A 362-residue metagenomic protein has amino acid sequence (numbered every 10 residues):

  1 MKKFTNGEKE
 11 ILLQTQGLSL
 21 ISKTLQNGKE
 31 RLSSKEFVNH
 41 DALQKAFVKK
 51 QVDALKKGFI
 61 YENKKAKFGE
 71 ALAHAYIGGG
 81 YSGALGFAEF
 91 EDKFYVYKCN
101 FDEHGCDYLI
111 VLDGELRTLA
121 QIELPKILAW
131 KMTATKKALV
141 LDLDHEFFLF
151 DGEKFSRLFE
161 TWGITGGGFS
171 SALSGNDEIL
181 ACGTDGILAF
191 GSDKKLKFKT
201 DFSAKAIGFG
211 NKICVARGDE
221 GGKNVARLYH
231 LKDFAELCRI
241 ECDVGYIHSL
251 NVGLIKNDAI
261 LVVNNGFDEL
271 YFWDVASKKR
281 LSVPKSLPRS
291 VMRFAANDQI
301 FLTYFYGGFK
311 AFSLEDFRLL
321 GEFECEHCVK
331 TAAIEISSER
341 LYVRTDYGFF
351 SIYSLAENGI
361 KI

Functional and structural regions predicted by a protein language model:
E8-S33: Short aromatic-glycine-(Arg/Gly/Cys) micro-motifs in beta-strand/loop hairpins
E70-Y81, R117-E123, K154-I164, D193-T200 (+4 more regions): A short beta-strand motif characteristic of beta-propeller blades
A75-D107, P125-L128: Beta-strand-rich domains and repeat architectures in extracellular enzymes and scaffolds, especially beta-propellers
Y81-A88, E123-K136, W162-N176, K199-N211 (+3 more regions): Repeated scaffold domains used in trafficking and secretory/extracellular systems, primarily beta-propellers
K93-D102, K136-D142, D177-C182, K212-G218 (+3 more regions): Short beta-strand elements that form the blades of beta-propeller/WD-repeat-like and other beta-sheet-rich scaffold
D102-I110, H145-L149, D185-F190, G221-L228 (+3 more regions): Structural motif
P284-F312: Loop/turn-rich, solvent-exposed surfaces of beta-rich toroidal or solenoidal domains
V329-I362: Blade-level signature of beta-propeller repeat domains, shared across WD40, Kelch, NHL, RCC1 and BNR/Asp-box propellers
